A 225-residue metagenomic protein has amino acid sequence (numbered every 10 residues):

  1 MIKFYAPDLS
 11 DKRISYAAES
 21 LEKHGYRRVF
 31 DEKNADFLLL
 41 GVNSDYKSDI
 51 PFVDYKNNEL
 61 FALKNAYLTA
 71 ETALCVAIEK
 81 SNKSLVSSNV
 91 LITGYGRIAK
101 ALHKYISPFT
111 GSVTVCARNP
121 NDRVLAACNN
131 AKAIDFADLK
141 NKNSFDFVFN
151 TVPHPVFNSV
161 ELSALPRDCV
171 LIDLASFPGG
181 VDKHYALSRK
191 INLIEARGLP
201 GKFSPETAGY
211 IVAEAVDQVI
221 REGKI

Functional and structural regions predicted by a protein language model:
I2-P7, F37-S87, A196, A215 (+1 more regions): Glycine/serine-rich phosphate-binding loop and adjoining beta1-alpha1 elements at the start of nucleotide-handling
K3-A18, V86-I106: Glycine-rich adenosine-cofactor-binding loop
S10, R118-P120, A175-F177: Residues in the short beta-alpha loop(s) of Rossmann-like NAD(P)-binding domains
H24-E32, F109-N129: NAD(P)-binding Rossmann-fold cofactor-contacting core
A35-D36, K47-F52, T110-G111, P166-C169 (+1 more regions): A short helix->loop->beta-strand "cap" motif at the edges of active sites that frequently abuts
D36-F37, N89, F147, V170: Structural motif
S44-N57, L174-R221: Rossmann-fold NAD(P)-binding glycine/threonine-rich loop
A126-K202: Rossmann-like adenosine-cofactor binding region
